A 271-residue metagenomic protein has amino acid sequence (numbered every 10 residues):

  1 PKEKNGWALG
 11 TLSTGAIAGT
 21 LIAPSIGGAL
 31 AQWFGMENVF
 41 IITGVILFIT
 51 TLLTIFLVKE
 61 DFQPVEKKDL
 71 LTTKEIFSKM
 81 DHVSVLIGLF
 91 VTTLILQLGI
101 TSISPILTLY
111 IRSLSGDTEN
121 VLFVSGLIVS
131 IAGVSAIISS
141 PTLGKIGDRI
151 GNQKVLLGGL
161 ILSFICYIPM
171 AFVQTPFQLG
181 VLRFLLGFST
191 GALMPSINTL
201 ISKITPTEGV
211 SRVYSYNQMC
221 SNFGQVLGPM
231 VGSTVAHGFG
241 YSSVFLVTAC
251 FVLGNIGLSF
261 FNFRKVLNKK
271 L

Functional and structural regions predicted by a protein language model:
P1, A192-T205: Intracellular juxtamembrane helix-capping segments at the cytosolic ends of symmetry-related transmembrane helices
P1-A16, L200: Cytoplasmic helix-loop-helix junction between adjacent transmembrane helices in 12-TM secondary transporters
T20-L21, G133-P141, Q225-V226: Residue-level signature of mid-helix packing/kink "hotspots" within the transmembrane helices of 12-pass Major
G44, K154-P169: Structural signature of the two symmetry-related core transmembrane helices
T54-K67, F261-L271: Helix-loop junctions on the cytosolic side of multi-pass membrane transporters, especially the intracellular loop
D61-L89: Juxtamembrane intracellular "pre-TM" segments in multi-pass secondary transporters
V83-S102, F184: Pair of pore-lining "gating" transmembrane helices in MFS-fold secondary transporters
I106-F123: Short amphipathic helix-loop junctions that connect adjacent transmembrane helices in Major Facilitator Superfamily/SLC
